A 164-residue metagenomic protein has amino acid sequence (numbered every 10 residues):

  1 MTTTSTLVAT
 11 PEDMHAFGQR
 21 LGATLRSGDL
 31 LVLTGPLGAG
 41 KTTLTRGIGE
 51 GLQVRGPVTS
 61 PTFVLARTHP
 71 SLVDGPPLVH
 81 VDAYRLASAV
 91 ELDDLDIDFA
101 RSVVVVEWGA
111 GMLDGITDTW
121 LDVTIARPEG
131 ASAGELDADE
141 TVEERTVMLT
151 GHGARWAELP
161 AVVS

Functional and structural regions predicted by a protein language model:
M1-R20: N-terminal pre-Walker A segment at the start of P-loop NTPase domains
T4, D98-S164: Short phosphate-coordinating micro-motif centered on Lys-Gly-acidic
G22-S27: Phosphate-binding P-loop
L31-L33: Hydrophobic anchor at the beta1->P-loop junction of P-loop NTPases
P36: P-loop (Walker A) phosphate-binding loop of NTP-binding proteins
K41: Conserved lysine of the Walker
P57, P61-T62, T68-G111: Conserved nucleotide-sensing/catalytic segment adjacent to the nucleotide-binding pocket in NTP-handling enzymes
